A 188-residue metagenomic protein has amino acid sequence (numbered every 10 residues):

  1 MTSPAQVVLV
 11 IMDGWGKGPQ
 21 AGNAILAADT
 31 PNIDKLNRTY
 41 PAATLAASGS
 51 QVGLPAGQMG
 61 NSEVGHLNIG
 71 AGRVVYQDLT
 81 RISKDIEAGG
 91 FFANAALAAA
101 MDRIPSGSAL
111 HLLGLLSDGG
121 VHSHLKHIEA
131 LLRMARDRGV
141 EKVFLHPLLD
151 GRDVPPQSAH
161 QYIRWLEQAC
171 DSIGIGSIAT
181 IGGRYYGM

Functional and structural regions predicted by a protein language model:
T2-V8, W15-Y185: Active-site nucleophile/metal-coordination loop of metallo-enzymes that catalyze phosphate/sulfate and related
M188: Secreted, luminal/periplasmic, and some membrane-associated catalytic domains that remodel anionic oxygen-ester
